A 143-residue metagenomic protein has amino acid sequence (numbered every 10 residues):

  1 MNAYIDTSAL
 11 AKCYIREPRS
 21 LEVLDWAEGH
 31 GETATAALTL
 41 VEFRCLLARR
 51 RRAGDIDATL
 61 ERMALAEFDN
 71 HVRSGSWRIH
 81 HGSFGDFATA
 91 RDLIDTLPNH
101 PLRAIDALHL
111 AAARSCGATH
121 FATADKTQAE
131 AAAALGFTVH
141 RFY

Functional and structural regions predicted by a protein language model:
M1-V41, L46, R50-M63, L135-T138: Short, well-structured N-terminal submotif of metal-dependent ribonuclease cores
A3-D6, L102-R103, D125, F137-Y143: Histidine- and aromatic-rich ligand-binding microenvironments
R19-L21, A66, A107-L110: A generic local structural motif
W26-E28, V72-S74, S115-C116: Short glycine-enriched loop/turn motifs at secondary-structure junctions
A37, H81-S83, Y143: Residues at the C-termini of beta-strands that transition into short coil/loop
R44-L93, A134: Active-site-proximal, substrate-binding regions of enzyme catalytic domains and RNA-binding/basic surfaces
W77-K126, E130: Active-site neighborhoods of divalent-metal-dependent phosphate/nucleic-acid chemistry enzymes
